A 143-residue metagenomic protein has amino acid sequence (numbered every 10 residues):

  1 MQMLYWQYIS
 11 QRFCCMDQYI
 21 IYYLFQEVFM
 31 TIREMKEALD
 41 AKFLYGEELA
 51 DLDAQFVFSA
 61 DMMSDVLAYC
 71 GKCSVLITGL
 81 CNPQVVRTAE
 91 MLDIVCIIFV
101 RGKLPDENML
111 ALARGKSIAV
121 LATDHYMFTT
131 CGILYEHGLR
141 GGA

Functional and structural regions predicted by a protein language model:
M1-M3, M16: Methionine residue identity
Q11-F29: Short, Lys/Arg-enriched N-terminal segments with co-localized hydrophobic residues within the first ~10-30 amino acids
E27, A38, V57-S59: Short amphipathic alpha-helical surface micro-motifs
F29-G46: N-terminal, charge-rich interaction modules
D51-L52, F56, A60-V75, G79-A143: Feature captures the catalytic cores and cofactor-binding loops of soluble hydro-lyases/lyases that act on carboxylate
